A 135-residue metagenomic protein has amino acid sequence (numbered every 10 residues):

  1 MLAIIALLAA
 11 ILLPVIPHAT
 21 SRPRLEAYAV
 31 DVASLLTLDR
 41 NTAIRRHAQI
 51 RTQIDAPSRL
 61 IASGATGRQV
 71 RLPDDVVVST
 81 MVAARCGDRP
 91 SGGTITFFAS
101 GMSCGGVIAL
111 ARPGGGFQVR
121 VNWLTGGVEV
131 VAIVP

Functional and structural regions predicted by a protein language model:
A3-I4: Residues within membrane-spanning alpha-helices of integral membrane proteins, especially the hydrophobic core/packing
L7, I11-R45, Q49-P135: N-terminal helix-rich module
